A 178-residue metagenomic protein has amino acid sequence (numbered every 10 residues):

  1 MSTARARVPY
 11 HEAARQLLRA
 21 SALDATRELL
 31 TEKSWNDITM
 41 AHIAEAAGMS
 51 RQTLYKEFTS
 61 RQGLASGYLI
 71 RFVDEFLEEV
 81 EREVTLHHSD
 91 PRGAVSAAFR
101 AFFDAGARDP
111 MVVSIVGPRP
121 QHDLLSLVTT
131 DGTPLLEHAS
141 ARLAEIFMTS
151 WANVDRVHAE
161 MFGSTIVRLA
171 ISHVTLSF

Functional and structural regions predicted by a protein language model:
M1-A46, G63-S66: Basic, helix-initiating cap at the start of DNA-binding domains
L18, L30, T39-M40, R51 (+5 more regions): Amphipathic alpha-helical segments enriched in hydrophobic/aromatic and basic residues that form the DNA-contacting
A22-L30, F76, V80, F102: Short hydrophobic clusters on alpha-helical segments that form packing/core surfaces in small helical domains
T39, M111-G117, L124-L125: Short, hydrophobic secondary-structure boundary micro-motifs
A47-F58: Short hydrophobic/aromatic patch on the recognition helix
G67, E81-R108, G163: Hydrophobic alpha-helical connector segments
L77, D123-N153, V157-V167: Amphipathic alpha-helical packing segments from all-alpha helical-bundle domains
D104-R108, E145, T149, S164-F178: Amphipathic C-terminal alpha-helical segment
